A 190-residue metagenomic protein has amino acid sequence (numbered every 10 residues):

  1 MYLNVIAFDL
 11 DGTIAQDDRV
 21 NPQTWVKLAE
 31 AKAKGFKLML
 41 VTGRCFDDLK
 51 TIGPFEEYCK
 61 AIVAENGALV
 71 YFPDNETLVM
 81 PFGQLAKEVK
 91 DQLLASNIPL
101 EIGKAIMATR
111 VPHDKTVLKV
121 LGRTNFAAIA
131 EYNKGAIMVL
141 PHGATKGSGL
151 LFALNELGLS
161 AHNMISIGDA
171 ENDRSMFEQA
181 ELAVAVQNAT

Functional and structural regions predicted by a protein language model:
Y2-R19, F177: Asp-based phosphoryl-transfer active-site loop
I6, I62, A183-A185: Short, well-ordered beta-strand core segments
D9-A15, G35-K37, L157: Short, basic, glycine/proline-bearing loop/turn elements
G12, R44, D169-A170: Active-site metal-binding loops of divalent metal-dependent hydrolases
D17-E101: Active-site phosphate-binding/coordination module
G43-R44, Q187-T190: Short secondary-structure boundary segments
E88-E181, N188: Conserved acidic, metal-coordinating active-site core of Asp-based, Mg2+-dependent phosphoryl-transfer enzymes
